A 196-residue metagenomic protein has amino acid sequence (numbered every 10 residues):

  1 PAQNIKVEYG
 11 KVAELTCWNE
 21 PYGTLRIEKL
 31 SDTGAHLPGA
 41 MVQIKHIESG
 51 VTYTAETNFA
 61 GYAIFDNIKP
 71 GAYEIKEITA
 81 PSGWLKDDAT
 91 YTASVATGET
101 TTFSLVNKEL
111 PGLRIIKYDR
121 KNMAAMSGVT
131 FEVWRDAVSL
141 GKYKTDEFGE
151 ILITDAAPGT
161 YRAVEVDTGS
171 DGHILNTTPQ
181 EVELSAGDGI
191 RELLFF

Functional and structural regions predicted by a protein language model:
P1-F196: Solvent-exposed loop/turn and edge beta-strand elements of beta-rich ligand-binding domains
